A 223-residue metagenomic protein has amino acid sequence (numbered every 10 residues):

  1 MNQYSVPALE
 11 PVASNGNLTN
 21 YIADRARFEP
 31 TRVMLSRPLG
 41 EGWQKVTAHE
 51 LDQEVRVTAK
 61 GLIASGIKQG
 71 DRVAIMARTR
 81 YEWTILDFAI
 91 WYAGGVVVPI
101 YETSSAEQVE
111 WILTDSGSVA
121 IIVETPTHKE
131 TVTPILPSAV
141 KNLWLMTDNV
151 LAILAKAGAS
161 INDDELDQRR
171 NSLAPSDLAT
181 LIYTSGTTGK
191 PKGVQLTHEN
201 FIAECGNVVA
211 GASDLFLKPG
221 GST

Functional and structural regions predicted by a protein language model:
Y21-V46, L145: AMP-dependent adenylate-forming
P30-V33, I161-Y183, K190, L215-T223: Conserved pre-ATP/AMP-binding loop-to-beta segment of ANL
M34-R80, T84-F88, S105-E110, S172: Conserved AMP-binding/adenylate-forming core of the ANL superfamily
K45-H49, A179-G206: Conserved AMP-binding A3 loop
D52-V57, P175, V194-P219: Conserved structural elements of the adenylate-forming
D71, E102-L136, E204-T223: Conserved ATP-dependent adenylate/AMP-binding module captured primarily in the ANL superfamily
A74-M76, W83, D87, W91-I122 (+1 more regions): Short beta-strand->loop structural element characteristic of the AMP-binding/adenylate-forming
T127-P175: ANL superfamily adenylate-forming
